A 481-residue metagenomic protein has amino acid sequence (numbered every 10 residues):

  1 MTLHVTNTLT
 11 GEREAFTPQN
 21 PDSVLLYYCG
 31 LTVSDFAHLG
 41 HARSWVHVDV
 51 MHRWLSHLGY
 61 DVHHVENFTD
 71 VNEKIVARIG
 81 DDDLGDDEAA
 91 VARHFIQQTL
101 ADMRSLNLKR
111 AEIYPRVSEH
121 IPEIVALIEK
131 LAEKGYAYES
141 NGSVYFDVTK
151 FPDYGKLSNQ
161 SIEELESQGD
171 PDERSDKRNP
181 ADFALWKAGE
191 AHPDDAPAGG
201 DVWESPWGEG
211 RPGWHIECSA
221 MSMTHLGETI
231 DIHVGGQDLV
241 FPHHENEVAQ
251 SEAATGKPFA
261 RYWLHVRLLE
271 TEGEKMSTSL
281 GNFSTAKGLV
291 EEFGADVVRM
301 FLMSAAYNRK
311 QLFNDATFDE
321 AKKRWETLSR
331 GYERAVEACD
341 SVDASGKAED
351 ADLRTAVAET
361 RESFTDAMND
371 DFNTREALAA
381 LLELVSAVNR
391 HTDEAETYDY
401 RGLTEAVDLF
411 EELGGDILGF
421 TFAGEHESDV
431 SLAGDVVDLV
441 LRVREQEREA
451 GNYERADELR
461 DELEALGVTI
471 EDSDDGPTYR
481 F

Functional and structural regions predicted by a protein language model:
M1-S34, W45, D49, P122-V336: Alpha-helical recognition segments enriched in aromatics with Gly/Pro capping that present substrate-recognition
T10-R13, Q19-N107, D475-Y479: N-terminal, positively charged nucleic-acid-binding surface of large information/translation enzymes
S56, R104, A132-E133, L264 (+1 more regions): Alpha-helix C-terminal capping/helix-coil junction sites
Y60, Y136, V468: Short phosphate-binding/catalytic loops that engage adenosine nucleotides
G80-A89, E112-S118, G208, G236: The substrate-binding groove and active-site-proximal loops of carbohydrate-active enzymes, especially glycoside
A101-A137: N-terminal, positively charged, Ser/Thr/Ala/Gly-biased leader segments that form transit/presequence-like amphipathic
R110, S140-N141, D472-G476: Short Gly/Ser/Thr- and Asp/Glu-enriched loop/turn motifs at secondary-structure junctions
K275-M276, N282-F481: Structural preference for alpha-helix termini/caps and helix-kink/transition segments
